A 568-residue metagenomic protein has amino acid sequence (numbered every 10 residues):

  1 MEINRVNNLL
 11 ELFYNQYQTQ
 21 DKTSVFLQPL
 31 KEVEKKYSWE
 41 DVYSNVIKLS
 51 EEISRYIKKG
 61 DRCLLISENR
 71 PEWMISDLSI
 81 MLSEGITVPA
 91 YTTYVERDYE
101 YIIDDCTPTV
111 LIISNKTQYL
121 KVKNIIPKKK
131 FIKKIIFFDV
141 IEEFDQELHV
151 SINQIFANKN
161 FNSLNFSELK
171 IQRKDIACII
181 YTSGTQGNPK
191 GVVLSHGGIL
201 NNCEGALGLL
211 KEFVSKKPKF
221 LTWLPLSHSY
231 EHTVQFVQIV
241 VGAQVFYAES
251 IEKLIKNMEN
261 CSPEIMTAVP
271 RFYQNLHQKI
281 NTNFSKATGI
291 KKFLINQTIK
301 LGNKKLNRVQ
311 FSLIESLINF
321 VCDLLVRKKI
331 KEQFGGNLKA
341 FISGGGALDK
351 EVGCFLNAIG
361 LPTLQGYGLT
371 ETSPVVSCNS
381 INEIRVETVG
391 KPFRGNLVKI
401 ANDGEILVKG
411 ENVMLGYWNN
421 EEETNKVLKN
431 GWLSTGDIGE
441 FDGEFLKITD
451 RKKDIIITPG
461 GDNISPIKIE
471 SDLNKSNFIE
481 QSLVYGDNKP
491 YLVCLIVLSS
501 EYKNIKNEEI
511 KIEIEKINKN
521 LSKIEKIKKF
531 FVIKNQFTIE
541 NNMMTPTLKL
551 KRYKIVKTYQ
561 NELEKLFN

Functional and structural regions predicted by a protein language model:
L12-Y37, N535-Q536: AMP-dependent adenylate-forming
K22-S24, N160-Y181, N188, F213-K219: Conserved pre-ATP/AMP-binding loop-to-beta segment of ANL
V25-I57, D61-M74, L78, V95-E100 (+2 more regions): Conserved AMP-binding/adenylate-forming core of the ANL superfamily
S38-E40, A177-C203: Conserved AMP-binding A3 loop
L82-Q154, S500: Structural core segment of the AMP-binding/adenylate-forming
L200-K219, L226-R327, N337: Conserved AMP-binding/adenylation subdomain of ANL enzymes
P392-T458: Conserved ATP-binding/catalytic segment of the ANL
I456, Q481-V484, P490, K516-N568: Conserved C-terminal "lid"/linker of ANL adenylate-forming enzymes
